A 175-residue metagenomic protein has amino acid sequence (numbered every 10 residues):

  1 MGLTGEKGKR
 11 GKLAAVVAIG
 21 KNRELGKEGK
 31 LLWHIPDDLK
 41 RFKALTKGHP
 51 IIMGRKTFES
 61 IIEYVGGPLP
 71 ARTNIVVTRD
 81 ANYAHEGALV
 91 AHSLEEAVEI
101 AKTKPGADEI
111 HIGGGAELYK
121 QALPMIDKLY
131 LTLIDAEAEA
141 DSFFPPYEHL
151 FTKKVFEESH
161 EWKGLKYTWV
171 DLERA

Functional and structural regions predicted by a protein language model:
G2-A175: Enzymes that bind and transform nitrogen-containing heteroaromatic metabolites
